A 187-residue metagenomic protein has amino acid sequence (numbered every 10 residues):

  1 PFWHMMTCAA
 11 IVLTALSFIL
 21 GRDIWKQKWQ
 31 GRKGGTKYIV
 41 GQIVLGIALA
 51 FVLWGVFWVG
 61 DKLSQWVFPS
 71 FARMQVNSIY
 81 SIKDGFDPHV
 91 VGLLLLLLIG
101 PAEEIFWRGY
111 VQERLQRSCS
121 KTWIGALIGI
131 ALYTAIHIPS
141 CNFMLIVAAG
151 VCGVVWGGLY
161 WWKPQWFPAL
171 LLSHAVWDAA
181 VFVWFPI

Functional and structural regions predicted by a protein language model:
P1-M5, F68, V183-I187: Juxtamembrane/transmembrane-helix boundary motifs at the membrane-water interface
P1-Q27: Alpha-helical transmembrane segments in multi-pass membrane proteins
C8, K26, G46, C141 (+2 more regions): Alpha-helical and His/Cys-centered functional microenvironments
I11-L13, L49-F57, C152, W177 (+1 more regions): Alpha-helical transmembrane segments of multipass membrane proteins
S17, G21-R22, V56-G60, E103-E104 (+2 more regions): Alpha-helical transmembrane segments of polytopic integral membrane proteins, especially the permease/helical cores
G21-K26, K62-S70, I138-N142, Q165 (+1 more regions): Transmembrane helix-loop junctions in multipass membrane proteins, especially transporters and channels
K26-I99, R117: Juxtamembrane helix-loop-helix connectors linking adjacent transmembrane helices in multi-pass membrane enzymes
D84-I187: Transmembrane helix-loop-helix hairpins at the membrane interface of multi-pass integral membrane proteins
